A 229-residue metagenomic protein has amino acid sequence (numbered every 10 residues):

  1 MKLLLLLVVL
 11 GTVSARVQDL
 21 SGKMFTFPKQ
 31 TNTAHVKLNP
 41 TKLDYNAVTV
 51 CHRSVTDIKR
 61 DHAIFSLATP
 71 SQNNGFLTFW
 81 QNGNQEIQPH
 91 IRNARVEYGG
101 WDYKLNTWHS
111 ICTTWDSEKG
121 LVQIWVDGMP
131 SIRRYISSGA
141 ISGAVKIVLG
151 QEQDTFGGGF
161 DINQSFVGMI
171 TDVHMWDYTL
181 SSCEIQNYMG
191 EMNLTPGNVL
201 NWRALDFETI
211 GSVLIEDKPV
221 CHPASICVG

Functional and structural regions predicted by a protein language model:
M1-G229: Extracellular glycan-associated modules
